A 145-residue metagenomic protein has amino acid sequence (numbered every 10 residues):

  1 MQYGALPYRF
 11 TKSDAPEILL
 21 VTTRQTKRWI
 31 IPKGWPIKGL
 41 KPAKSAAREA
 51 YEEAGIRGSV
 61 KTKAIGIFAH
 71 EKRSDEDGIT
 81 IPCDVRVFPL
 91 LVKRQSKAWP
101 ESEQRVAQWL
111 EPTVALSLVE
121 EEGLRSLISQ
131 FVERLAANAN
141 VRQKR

Functional and structural regions predicted by a protein language model:
M1-P32: N-terminal strand-loop-strand
M1-Y3, P16, C83-R86, R105: Change "...and in nucleic-acid phosphodiester-cleaving endonucleases..." to "...and in nucleic-acid processing enzymes
G4, F10, V60-I67, R86-P89: Sequence/structural signature of beta-propeller domains
Y8-F10, F68-E71, D75, S129 (+1 more regions): Class I (Rossmann-like) S-adenosyl-L-methionine-dependent methyltransferase catalytic domain, capturing the SAM-binding
K12-S13, Q25-R28, I37, I67-E71 (+1 more regions): Short, charged/polar surface micro-motifs in flexible loops or helix N-caps
K27-R28, V92-R145: Nudix hydrolase/Nudix homology domain
I31-I65: The catalytic Nudix box helix
I67-A98, Q108: Active-site-adjacent beta-strand/loop module that shapes the phosphate/pyrophosphate-binding cleft
